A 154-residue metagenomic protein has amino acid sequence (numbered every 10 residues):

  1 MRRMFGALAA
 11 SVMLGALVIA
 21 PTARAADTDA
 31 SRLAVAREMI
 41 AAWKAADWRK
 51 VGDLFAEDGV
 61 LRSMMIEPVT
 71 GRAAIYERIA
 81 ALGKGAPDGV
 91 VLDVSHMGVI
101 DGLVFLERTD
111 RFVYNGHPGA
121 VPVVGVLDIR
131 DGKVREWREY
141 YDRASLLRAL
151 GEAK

Functional and structural regions predicted by a protein language model:
M4, V12-D53, E57, G151-K154: Short, low-complexity N-terminal intrinsically disordered segments enriched in polar/charged residues
M39, V51-G52, G59, G71 (+4 more regions): Hydrophobic pocket/interface hotspot
K50-I100: A solvent-exposed, acidic/Ser-Thr-rich amphipathic alpha-helical stretch
E67, G85, F112-A120: Short, cysteine-centered beta-strand-loop-beta hairpins and adjacent loop/turn segments enriched in charged/polar
V90-L92, E107, G119-G125: Short, surface-exposed coil-to-beta transition loops
D101-D110: A short hydrophobic beta-strand element
P122, V126-L150: Short beta-strand edge/turn micro-motifs at domain boundaries
